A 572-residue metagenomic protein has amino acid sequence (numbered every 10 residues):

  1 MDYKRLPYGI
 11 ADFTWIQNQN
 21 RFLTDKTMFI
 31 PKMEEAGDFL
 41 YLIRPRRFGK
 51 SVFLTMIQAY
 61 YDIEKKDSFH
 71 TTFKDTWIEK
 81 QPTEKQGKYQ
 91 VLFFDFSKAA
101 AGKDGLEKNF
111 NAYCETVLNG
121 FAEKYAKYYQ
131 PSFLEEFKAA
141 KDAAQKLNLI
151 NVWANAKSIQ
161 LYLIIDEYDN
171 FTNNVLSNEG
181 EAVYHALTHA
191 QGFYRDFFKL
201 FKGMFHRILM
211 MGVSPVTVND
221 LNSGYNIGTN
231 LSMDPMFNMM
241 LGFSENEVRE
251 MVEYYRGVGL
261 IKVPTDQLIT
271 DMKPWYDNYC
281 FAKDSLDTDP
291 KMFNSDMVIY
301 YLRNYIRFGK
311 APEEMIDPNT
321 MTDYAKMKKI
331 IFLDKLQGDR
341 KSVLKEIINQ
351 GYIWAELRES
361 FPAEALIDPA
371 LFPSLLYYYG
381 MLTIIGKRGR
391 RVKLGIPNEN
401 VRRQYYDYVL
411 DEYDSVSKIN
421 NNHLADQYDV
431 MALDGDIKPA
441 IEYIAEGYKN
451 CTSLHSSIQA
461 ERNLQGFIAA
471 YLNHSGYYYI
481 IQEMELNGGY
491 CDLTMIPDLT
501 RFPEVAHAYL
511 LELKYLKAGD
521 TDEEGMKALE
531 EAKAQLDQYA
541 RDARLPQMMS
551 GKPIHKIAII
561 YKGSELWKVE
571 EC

Functional and structural regions predicted by a protein language model:
M1-K65, H70-I78, G447: Walker A/P-loop-proximal flanking segment of P-loop NTPase domains
Y8-F13, L92-A143, F171-H185: Conserved P-loop NTPase mechanochemical-coupling segment
D25, A59, K65-E123: P-loop NTPase motor core
L149-K157, V183-I208, R544: Substrate-engagement module of ASCE P-loop NTPases
Y162-D166, G192, H206-V213: Structural recognition of the conserved hydrophobic beta-strand(s) that form the central parallel beta-sheet of P-loop
T217-G224, L231-R303: Amphipathic alpha-helical segments of the small helical/lid subdomains adjacent to P-loop NTPase cores
G228, K291-A534, Q538-A540, K568-C572: Extended alpha-helical interface modules used as scaffolds for assembling large macromolecular complexes
R544-C572: Domain-level recognition of nuclease-like catalytic cores that cleave nucleotide substrates
